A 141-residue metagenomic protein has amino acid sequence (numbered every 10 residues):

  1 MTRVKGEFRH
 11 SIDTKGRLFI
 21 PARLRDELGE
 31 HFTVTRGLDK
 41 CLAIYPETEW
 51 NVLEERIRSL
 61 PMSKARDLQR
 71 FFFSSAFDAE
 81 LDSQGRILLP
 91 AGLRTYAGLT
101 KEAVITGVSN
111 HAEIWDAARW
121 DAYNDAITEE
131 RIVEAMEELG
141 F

Functional and structural regions predicted by a protein language model:
M1-H10, T14, R23-A79, S83-Q84 (+1 more regions): Flexible "stalk/tail and boundary" regions
